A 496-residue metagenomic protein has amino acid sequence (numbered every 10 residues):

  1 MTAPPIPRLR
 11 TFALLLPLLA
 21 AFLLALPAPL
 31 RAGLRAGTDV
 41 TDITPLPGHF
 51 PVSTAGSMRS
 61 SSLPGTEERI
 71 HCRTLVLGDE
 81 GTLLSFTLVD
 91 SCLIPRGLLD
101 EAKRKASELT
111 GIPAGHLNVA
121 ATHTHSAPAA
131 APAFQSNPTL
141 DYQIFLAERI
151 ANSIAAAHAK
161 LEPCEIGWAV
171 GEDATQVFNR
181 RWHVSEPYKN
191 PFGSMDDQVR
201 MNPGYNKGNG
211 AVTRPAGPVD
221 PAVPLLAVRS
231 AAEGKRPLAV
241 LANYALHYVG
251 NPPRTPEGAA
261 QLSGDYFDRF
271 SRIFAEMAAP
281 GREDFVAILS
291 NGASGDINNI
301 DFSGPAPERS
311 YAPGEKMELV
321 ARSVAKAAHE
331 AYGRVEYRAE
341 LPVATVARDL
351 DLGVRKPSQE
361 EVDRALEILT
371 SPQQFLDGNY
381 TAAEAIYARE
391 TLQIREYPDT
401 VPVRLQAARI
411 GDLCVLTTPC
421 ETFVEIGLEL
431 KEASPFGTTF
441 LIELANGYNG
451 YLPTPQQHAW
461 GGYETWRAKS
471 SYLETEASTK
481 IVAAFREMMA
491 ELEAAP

Functional and structural regions predicted by a protein language model:
M1-F12: N-terminal secretory signal peptides that target proteins for export/translocation
F12-A25: Bacterial N-terminal signal peptides
A25-A32: Boundary at the C-terminal end of the N-terminal hydrophobic targeting segment
A32-A120, T124-F285, S290-L319, Y332 (+1 more regions): Conserved beta-alpha junction segments in alpha/beta enzyme cores
V324: Anionic-ligand-binding alpha/beta catalytic cores of soluble enzymes and soluble regulatory domains that recognize
